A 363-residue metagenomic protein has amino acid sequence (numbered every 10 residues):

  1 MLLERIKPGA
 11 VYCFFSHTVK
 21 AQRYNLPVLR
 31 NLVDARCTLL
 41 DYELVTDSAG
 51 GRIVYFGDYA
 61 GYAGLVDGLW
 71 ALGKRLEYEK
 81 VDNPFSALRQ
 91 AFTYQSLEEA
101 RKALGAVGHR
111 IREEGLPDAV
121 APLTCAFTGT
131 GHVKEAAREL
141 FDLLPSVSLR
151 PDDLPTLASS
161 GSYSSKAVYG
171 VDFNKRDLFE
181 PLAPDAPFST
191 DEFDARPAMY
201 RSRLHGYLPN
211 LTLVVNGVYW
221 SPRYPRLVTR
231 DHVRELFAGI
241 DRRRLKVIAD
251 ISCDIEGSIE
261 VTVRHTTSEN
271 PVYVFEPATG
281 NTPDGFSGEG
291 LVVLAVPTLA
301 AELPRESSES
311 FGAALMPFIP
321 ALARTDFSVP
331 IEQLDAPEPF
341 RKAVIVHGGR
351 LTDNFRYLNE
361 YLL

Functional and structural regions predicted by a protein language model:
M1-N31: An N-terminal-biased, well-structured beta-alpha scaffold segment characteristic of Rossmann-like dinucleotide-binding
E4-K7, N31, E114-V120, Y207 (+2 more regions): Solvent-exposed alpha-helices and their adjacent loops that cap or buttress functional pockets in soluble metabolic
P8-A10, R36, L211-T212: Short, well-ordered alpha-helix to beta-strand connector turns
G9, A121-T124, L245: Phosphate-coordination loops involved in phosphoryl transfer and adenosine-cofactor binding
C13-V19, A49-Y59, L123-T128: Flexible, glycine/proline-enriched loop segments at strand-loop-helix junctions that form or flank small-ligand binding
T38-G108, D191, L236-V247, S252-L363: Adenosine-phosphate binding glycine-rich loop
K80-L213: Glycine-rich phosphate/diphosphate-binding loop of Rossmann-like nucleotide-binding domains
S162-N281: Rossmann-like adenosine-cofactor binding region
